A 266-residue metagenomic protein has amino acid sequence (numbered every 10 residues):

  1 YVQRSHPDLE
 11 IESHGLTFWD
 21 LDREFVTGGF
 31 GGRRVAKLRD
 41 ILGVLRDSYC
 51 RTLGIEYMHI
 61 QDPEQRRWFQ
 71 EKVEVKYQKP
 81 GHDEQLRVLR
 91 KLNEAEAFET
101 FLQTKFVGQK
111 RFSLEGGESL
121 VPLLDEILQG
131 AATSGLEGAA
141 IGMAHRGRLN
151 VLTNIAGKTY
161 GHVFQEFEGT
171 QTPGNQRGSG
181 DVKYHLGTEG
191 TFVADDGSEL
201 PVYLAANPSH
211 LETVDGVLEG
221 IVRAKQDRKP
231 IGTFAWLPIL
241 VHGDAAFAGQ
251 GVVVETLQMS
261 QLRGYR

Functional and structural regions predicted by a protein language model:
Y1-L120, L136: Extended, charge-enriched "interface" segments that sit outside catalytic cores
T17, K37, I41, L45 (+11 more regions): Generic hydrophobic, aliphatic-rich segments that mediate packing or membrane embedding
L42-G43, L53-E56, V121-E137, V222-K225 (+1 more regions): Short alpha-helical segments and helix-capping/turn motifs at coil-helix boundaries
A97, F101-G161: Active-site pocket-lining segments that scaffold enzyme catalytic pockets across diverse folds
A140-R266: Cofactor-binding active-site loop characterized by glycine-rich and histidine/acidic residues
